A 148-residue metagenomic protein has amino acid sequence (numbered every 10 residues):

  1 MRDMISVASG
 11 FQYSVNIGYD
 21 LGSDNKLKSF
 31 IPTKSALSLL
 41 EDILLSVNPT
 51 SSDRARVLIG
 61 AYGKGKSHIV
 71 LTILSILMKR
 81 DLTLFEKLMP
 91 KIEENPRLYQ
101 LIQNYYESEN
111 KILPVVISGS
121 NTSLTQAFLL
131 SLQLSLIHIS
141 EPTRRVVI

Functional and structural regions predicted by a protein language model:
M1-K64, V70-L77, M89-E94, P114: Walker A/P-loop-proximal flanking segment of P-loop NTPase domains
R56-V57, T83-P90, L101-S120: Conserved catalytic segments around the Walker B and adjacent sensor/switch elements of P-loop NTPase domains
V57, H68, S123, A127: Charged, alpha-helix-enriched surfaces in structured cytosolic catalytic cores of large nucleotide-utilizing machines
L71-R80, S131-L136: Short secondary-structure boundary/capping segments
P96-Y99: Short, mixed-charge aromatic SLiMs
V115-Q133: Conserved phosphate-binding/catalytic loops and adjacent sensor/switch elements of nucleotide-binding enzymes, spanning
I137-I148: Single conserved hydrophobic/aromatic residue that forms the stacking wall/gate of nucleotide- or nucleobase-binding
